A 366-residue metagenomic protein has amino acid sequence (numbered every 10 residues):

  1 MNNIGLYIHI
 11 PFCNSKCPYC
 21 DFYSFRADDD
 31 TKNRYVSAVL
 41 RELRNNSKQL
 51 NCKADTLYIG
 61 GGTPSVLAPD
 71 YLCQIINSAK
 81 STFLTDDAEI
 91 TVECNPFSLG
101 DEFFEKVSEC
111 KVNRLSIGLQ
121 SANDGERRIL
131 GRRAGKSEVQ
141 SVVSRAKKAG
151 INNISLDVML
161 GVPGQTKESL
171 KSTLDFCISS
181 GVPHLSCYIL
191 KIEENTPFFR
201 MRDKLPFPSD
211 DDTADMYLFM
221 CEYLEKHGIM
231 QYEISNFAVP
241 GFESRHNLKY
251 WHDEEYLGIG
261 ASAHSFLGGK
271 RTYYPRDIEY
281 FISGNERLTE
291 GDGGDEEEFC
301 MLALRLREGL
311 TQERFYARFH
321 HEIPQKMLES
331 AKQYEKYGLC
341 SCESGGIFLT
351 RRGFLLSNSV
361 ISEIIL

Functional and structural regions predicted by a protein language model:
N2-I10: Immediate flanking context of iron-sulfur cluster ligation sites
N3, S24-N45, C52-H321: C-terminal scaffold of the Radical SAM
P11-F22: Local cysteine-cluster metal-coordination motifs and their immediate loop/turn environment, predominantly Fe-S cluster
S47, V158, V360-I364: C-terminal alpha-helix/helix-terminus motif
H321-Q333: Short amphipathic alpha-helical interaction segments
E335-G345: A short, conserved structural fragment
G346-T350: Minor-groove-contacting beta-hairpin "wing" of winged helix-turn-helix DNA-binding domains
R352-L366: Short, amphipathic alpha-helical interaction segments positioned at domain boundaries
